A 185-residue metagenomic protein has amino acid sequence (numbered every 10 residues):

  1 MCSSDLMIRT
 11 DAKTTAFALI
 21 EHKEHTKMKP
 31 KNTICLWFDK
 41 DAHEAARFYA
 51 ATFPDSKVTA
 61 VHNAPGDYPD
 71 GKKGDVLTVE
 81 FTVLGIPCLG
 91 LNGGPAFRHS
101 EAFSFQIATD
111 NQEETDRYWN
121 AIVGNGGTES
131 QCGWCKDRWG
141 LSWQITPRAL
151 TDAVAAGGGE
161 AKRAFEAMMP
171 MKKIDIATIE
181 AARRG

Functional and structural regions predicted by a protein language model:
M1-S3: Short, small-residue-biased leader/transition segments that mark boundaries at the very start of proteins
A16-K27: Short, Lys/Arg-enriched N-terminal segments with co-localized hydrophobic residues within the first ~10-30 amino acids
T33, V76, S130-C132: Short loop/turn microsegments at loop-to-beta-strand junctions
T33-C35, T78, S104-Q106: Short aromatic/hydrophobic contact patches that present stacked aromatics for nucleic-acid/ligand binding
L36-G85: Core segments of cupin and vicinal oxygen chelate
F38, A42, T52, V83-P87 (+4 more regions): Vicinal oxygen chelate
G159-G185: C-terminal cap/linker of serine protease catalytic domains
